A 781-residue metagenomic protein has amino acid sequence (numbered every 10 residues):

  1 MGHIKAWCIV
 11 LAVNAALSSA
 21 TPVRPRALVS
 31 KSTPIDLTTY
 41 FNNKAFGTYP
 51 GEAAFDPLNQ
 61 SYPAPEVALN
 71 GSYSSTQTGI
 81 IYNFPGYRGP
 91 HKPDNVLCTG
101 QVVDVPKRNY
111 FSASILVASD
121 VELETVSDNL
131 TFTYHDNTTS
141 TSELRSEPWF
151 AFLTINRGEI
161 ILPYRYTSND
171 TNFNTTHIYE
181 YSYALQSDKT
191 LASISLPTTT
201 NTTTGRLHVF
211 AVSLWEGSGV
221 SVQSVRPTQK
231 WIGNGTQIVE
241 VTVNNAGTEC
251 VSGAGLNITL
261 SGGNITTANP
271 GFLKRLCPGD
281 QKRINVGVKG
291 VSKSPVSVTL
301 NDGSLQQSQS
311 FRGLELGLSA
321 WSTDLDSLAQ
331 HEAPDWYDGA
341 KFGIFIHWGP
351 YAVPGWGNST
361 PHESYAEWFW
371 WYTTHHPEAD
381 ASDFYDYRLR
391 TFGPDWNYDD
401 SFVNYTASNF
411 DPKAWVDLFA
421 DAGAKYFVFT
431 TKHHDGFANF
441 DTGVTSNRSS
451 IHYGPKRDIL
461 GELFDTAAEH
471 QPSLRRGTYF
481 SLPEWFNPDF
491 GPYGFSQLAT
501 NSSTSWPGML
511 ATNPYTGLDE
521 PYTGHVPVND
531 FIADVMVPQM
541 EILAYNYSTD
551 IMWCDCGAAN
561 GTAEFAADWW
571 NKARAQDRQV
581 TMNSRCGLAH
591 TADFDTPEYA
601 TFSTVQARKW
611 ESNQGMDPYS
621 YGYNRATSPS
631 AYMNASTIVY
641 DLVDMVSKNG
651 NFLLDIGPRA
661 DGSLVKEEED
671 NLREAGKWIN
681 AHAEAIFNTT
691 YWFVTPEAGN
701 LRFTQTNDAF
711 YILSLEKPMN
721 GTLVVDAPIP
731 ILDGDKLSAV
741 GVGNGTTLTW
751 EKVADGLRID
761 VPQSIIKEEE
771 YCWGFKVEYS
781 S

Functional and structural regions predicted by a protein language model:
M1-V23: Fungal secretory targeting signals
G2-H3, A27-P50, P106, A184 (+6 more regions): Poly-acidic low-complexity segments
A6-L11, V67, Y405, D655: Hydrophobic transmembrane signal anchors and adjacent membrane-proximal interface regions, especially in viral
L11-V13, S19, S187, D302 (+1 more regions): Generic detector of low-complexity/intrinsically disordered segments and short hydrophobic N-terminal stretches
T21-G219: N-terminal/edge-of-domain interface segments
P197, T202-T203, L214-S781: Mature catalytic domains of secreted/periplasmic carbohydrate-active enzymes
